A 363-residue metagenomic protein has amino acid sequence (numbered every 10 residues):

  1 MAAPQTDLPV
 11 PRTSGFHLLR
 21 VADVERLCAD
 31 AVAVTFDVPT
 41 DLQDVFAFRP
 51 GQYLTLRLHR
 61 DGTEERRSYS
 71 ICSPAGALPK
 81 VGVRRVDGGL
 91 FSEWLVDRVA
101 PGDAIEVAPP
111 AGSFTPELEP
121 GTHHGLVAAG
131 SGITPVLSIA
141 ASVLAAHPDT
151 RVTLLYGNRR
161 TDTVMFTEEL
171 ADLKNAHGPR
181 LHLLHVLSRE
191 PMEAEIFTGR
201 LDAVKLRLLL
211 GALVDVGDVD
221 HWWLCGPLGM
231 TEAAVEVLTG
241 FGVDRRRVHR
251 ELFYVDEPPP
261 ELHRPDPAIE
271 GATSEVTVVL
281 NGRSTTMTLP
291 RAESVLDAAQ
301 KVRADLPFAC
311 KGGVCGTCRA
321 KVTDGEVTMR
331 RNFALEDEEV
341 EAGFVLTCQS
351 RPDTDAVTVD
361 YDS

Functional and structural regions predicted by a protein language model:
M1-T13, L18-R20, D30, T40 (+5 more regions): Iron-sulfur (Fe-S) cluster-binding modules
P4-A104, A108, N158-T161, A171 (+1 more regions): Ferredoxin-reductase
A75-L78, L118-T122, H147, P352-Y361: Ligand-binding loop in jelly-roll beta-barrel domains
E93-A268, A272-T277, S284: FNR/FR-type flavoprotein reductase catalytic core
G226, A234, L252, V278-L280 (+5 more regions): Active-site proximal loops enriched in glycine and acidic residues that flank catalytic Cys/His/Asp and coordinate
G271-K311: C-terminal accessory/binding modules appended to enzymatic or scaffolding proteins
T285, A298-P307, G316-S363: Iron-sulfur (Fe-S) cluster-binding segments and ferredoxin-like electron-carrier domains, especially [2Fe-2S]
